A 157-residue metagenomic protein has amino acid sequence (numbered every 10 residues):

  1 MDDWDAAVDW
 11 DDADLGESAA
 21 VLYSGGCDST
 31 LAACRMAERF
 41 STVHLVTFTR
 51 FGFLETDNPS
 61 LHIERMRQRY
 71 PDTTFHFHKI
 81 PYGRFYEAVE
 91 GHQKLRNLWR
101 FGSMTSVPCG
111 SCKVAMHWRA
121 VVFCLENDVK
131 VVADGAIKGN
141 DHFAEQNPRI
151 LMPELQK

Functional and structural regions predicted by a protein language model:
M1-D12, F123: Phosphate/ATP-binding catalytic cores across multiple sugar-kinase/actin-like superfamilies, primarily ASKHA
A7-M66: ATP-dependent adenylation/pyrophosphate-handling site
R39-T42, R67-H76, L155-K157: Structural alpha-beta junctions
H44-V46, H78, A133: Hydrophobic/aromatic beta-strand patches that form the interior of the parallel beta-sheet core in alpha/beta enzyme
F48, Y82, D134-I137: Short loop/turn segments at strand-loop or loop-helix junctions that form parts of catalytic or ligand-binding pockets
L61-R65, L95-N97, I150-M152: Short, hinge-like loop/turn segments at secondary-structure boundaries
R69-W99: A conserved beta-strand->alpha-helix junction
G102-K157: Active-site adenylate/phosphate-handling loop in enzymes that bind or generate adenylated species
